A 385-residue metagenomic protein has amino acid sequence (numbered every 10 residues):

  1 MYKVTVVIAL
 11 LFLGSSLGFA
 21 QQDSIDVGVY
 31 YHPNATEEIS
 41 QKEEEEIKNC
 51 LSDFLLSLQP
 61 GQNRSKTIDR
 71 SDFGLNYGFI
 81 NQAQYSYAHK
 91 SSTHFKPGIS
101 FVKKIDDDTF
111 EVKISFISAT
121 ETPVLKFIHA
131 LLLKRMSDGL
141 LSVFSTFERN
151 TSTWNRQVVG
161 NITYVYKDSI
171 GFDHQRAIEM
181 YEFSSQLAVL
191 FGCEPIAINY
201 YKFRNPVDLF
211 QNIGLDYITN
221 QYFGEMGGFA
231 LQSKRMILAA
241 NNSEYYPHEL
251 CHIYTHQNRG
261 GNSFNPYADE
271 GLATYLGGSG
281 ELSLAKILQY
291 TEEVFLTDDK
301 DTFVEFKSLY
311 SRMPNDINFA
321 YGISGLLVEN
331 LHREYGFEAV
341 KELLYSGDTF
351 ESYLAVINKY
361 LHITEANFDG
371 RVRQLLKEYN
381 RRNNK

Functional and structural regions predicted by a protein language model:
M1-V4, A20: Positively charged n-region of N-terminal signal peptides that target proteins for export
V4-S15: Sec-dependent N-terminal signal peptides
Q21-C50, L58, Q62, D69-I178 (+4 more regions): Non-catalytic architectural context of zinc metalloproteases
E37-N49, I170-Y181, I237-Y245, N262-Y267 (+3 more regions): Soluble non-cytosolic domains of exported or imported proteins
K48-S52, A177-S184, A188, P247 (+5 more regions): Extracytoplasmic/secreted envelope proteins and their assembly/folding machinery, especially bacterial periplasmic
W154-F264, S352-V356: Juxtacatalytic substrate-recognition/specificity segment
G261-K385: Acidic/His/Gly-enriched intrinsically disordered linker/tail segments that often contain short helix/coil "MoRF-like"
